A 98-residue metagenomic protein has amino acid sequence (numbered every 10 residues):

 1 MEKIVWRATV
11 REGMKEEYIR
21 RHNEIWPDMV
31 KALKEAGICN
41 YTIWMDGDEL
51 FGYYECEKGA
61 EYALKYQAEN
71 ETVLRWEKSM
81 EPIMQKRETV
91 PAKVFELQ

Functional and structural regions predicted by a protein language model:
E2-E17: Short glycine-/aliphatic-rich beta-strand segments at the starts of folded cytosolic domains
W6, H22, G52: Hydrophobic pocket/interface hotspot
M14-I38: Short amphipathic alpha-helical segments
K15, G52, E61-A63: Intrinsically disordered, low-complexity acidic/polar segments
V30-F51, E55-E57: Short, glycine- and small/hydrophobic-rich beta-strand elements in well-ordered beta-sheets
A36-C39, E57-V90: An amphipathic, aromatic/His-enriched active-site/gating alpha helix that lines ligand/cofactor pockets
E88-Q98: Short, low-order "capping/linker" segments at domain edges
